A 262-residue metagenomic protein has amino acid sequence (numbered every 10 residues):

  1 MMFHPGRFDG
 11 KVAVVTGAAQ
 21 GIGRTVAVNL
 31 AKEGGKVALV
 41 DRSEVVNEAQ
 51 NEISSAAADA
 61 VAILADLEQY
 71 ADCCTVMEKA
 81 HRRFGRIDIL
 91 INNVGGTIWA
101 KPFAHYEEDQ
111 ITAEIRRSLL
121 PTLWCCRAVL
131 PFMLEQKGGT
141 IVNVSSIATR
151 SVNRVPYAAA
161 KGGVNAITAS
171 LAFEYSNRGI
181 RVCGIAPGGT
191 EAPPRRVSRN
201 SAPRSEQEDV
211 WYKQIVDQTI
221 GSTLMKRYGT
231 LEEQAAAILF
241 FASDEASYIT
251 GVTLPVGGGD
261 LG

Functional and structural regions predicted by a protein language model:
M1-P5, T97-A100, I238-L239, T250-G262: Short C-terminal tail/terminal secondary-structure segment of NAD(P)H-dependent dehydrogenase/reductase domains
V12, A19-Q20: Conserved glycine-rich cofactor-binding loop
E33-E48: Conserved glycine-rich Rossmann-like NAD(P)H-binding loop of the short-chain dehydrogenase/reductase
L64-T75, E108, E232-E233: The beta1-alpha1 cofactor-binding region of Rossmann-like NAD(H)/NADP(H)-dependent oxidoreductases
C74, T97-T112, E135, N153-P156 (+3 more regions): Conserved mid-core segment of classical short-chain dehydrogenase/reductases
A104-L123, G138, V142, V164 (+1 more regions): Catalytic Tyr-X3-Lys loop
C126, A160, T168: Active-site helix of classical SDR
P131, F173-N177, S247: Alpha-helical segment proximal to the catalytic Tyr-Lys
